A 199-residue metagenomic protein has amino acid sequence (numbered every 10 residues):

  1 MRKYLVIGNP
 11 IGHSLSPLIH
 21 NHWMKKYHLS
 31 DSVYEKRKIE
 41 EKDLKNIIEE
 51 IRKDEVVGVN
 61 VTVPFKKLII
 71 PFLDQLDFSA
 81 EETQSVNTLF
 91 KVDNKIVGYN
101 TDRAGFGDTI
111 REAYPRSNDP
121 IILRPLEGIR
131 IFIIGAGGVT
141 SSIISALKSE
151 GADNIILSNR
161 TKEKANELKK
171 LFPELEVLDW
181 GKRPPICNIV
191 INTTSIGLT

Functional and structural regions predicted by a protein language model:
R2-Y114: Phosphate/diphosphate ligand-binding glycine-rich loop within oxidoreductases
K3, V33, R130, D153-I155: Residues at the starts of beta-strands that form the adenosine-phosphate
G8, K95-R103, I110, Y114 (+1 more regions): Glycine-rich adenosine-cofactor-binding loop
V61-L68, G137-V139, S195-L198: Short glycine-rich anion-binding loops that position phosphate/pyrophosphate groups of nucleotides and phosphorylated
P115-R130, I186: Intrinsic disorder/low-complexity segments
E150-F172: NAD(P)-binding Rossmann-fold cofactor-contacting core
L171-T199: Rossmann-like adenosine-cofactor binding region
